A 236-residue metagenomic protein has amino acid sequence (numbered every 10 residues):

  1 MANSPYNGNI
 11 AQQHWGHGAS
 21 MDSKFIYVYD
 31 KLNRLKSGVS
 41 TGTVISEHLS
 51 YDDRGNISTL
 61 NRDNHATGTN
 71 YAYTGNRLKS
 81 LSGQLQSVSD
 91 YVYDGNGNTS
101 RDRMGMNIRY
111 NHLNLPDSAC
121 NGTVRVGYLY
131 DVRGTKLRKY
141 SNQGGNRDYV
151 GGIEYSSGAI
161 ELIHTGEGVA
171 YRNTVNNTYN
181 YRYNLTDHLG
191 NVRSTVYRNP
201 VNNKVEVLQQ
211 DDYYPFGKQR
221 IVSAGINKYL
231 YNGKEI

Functional and structural regions predicted by a protein language model:
A2, I26-Y27, L49, T69-Y71 (+6 more regions): A residue-level detector for well-ordered beta-strand positions
P5, D30, D52, A72-Y73 (+7 more regions): Short, acidic, Ser/Thr-enriched surface-loop or helix-capping motifs
A11-A19, S37-T43, T59-H65, S80-L85 (+8 more regions): Beta-turn initiation residues at beta-strand->coil junctions
S23-F25, S46-E47, G68, V88-S89 (+6 more regions): Short loop/turn microsegments at loop-to-beta-strand junctions
E47-G68, G151-I153: A surface-exposed, glycine/aromatic-enriched loop/edge motif typical of exported proteins
G55, L137-R138, G144-I163, N203-R220: Carboxylate/His-rich catalytic cores and anion/metal-binding grooves
Y71-Y73, N173-I236: A motif-centric feature for acidic-aromatic and gly/ser/thr-rich catalytic loops and repeats
